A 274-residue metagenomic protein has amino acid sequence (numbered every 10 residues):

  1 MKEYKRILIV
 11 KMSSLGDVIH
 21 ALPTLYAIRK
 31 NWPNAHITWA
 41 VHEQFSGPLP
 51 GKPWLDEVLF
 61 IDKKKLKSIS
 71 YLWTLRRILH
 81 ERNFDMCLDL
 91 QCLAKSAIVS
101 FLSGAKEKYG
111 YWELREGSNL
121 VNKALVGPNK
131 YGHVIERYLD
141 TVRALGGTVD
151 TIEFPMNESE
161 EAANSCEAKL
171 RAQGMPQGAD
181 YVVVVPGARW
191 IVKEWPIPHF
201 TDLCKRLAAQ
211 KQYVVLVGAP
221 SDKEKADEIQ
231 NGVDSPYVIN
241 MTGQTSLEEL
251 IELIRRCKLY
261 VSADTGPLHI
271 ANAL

Functional and structural regions predicted by a protein language model:
M1-L274: Catalytic machinery of carbohydrate-active enzymes, primarily nucleotide-sugar-dependent glycosyltransferases
